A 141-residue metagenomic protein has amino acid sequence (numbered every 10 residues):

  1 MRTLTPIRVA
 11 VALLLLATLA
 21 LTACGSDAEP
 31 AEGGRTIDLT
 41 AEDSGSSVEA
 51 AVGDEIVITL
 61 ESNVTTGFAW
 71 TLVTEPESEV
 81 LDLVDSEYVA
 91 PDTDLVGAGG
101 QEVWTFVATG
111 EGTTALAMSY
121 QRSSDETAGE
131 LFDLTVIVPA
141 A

Functional and structural regions predicted by a protein language model:
R2-V11: Bacterial N-terminal signal peptides that target proteins for export
A20-A23: C-terminal motif of bacterial Sec signal peptides marking the signal peptidase cleavage site
G25-D27: Bacterial signal peptide processing site
P30-V57: N-terminal edge beta-strand
A50-V96: Contiguous segments within soluble domain cores/interaction surfaces
F106-T114: Glycine-centered tight-turn and secondary-structure capping sites
A117-E130: Short, exposed beta-strand-loop hairpins at the edges of beta-sheets in extracellular/periplasmic proteins
V136-A140: Interdomain boundary/hinge segments at the C-termini of tandem beta-sandwich modules
